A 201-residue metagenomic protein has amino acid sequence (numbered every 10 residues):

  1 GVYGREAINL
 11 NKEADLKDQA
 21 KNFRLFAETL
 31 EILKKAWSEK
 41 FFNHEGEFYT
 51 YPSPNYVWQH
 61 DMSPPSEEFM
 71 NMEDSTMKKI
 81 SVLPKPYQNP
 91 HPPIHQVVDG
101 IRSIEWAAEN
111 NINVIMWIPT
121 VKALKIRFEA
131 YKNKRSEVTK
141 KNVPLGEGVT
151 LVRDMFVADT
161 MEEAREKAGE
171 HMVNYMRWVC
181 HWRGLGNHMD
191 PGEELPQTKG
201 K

Functional and structural regions predicted by a protein language model:
G1-V2, G100: Short glycine-enriched loops at secondary-structure junctions
Y3-K17: Acidic/polar active-site rim loop that often engages polyanionic ligands
I8-K12, W106-N113, G146-G148: Short acidic (Asp/Glu) and glycine-rich catalytic loops that position anionic groups and cofactors
Q19-P86, K122-K201: An alpha-helical appendage that flanks or caps ligand/catalytic pockets
P86-P93: A local structural motif
I94-V97, I112-M116, E147-D154: Hydrophobic faces of well-ordered beta-strands that scaffold small-molecule active sites in alpha/beta enzyme cores
V97-F128: A conserved active-site cap/scaffold subdomain adjacent to cofactor or substrate pockets
